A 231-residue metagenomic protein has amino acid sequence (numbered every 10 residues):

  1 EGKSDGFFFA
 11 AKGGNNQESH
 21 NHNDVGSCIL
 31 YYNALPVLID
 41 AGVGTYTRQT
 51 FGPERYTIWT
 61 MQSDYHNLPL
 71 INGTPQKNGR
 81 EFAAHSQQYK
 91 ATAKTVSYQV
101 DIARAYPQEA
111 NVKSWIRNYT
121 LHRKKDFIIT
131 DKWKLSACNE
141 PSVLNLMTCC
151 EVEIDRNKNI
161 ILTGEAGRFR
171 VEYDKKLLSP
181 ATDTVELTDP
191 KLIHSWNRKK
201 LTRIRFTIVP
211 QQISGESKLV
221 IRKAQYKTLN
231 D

Functional and structural regions predicted by a protein language model:
E1-L38, K90-A91, V209: Carbohydrate-active enzyme catalytic cores, enriched for enzymes that act on polyanionic acidic polysaccharides
D5, F9, G14, G44 (+2 more regions): Amphipathic, alpha-helical segments enriched in basic
A41: Active-site-proximal substrate-binding groove within the catalytic cores of carbohydrate-active enzymes
Y46-D231: CBM-like, beta-strand-rich accessory domains located in the C-terminal region of large, secreted polysaccharide-active
